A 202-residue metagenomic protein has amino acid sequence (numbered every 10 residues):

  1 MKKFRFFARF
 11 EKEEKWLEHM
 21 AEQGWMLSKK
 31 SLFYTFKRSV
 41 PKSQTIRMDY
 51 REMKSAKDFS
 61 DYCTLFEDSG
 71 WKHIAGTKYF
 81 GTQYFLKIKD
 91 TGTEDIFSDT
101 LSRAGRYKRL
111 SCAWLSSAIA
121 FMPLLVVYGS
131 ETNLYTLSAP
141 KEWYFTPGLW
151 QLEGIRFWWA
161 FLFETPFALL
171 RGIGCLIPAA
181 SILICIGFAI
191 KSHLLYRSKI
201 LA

Functional and structural regions predicted by a protein language model:
M1-A202: Terminus-proximal functional modules
